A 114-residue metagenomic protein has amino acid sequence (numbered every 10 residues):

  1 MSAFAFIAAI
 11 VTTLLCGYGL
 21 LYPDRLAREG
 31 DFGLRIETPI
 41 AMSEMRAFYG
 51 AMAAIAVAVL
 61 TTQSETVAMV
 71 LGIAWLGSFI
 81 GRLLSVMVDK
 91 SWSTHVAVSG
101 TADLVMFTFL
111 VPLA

Functional and structural regions predicted by a protein language model:
M1-F6, A58-M69, M106-A114: Helix-coil boundary and interhelical linker segments in multi-pass alpha-helical membrane proteins
S2-L21: N-terminal signal-anchor transmembrane alpha helix
Y22-A41: Cytosolic, membrane-interface loops and tails of multi-pass inner-membrane proteins
P39-S43, V98-A114: Small-residue-rich segments of transmembrane alpha-helices in multi-pass membrane proteins, especially helix faces
P39-T61, I73: Core segments of alpha-helical transmembrane spans in multipass integral membrane proteins
E65, I80-V96, A114: Membrane-helix boundary connector in multi-pass membrane proteins
M69-R82, M106: Hydrophobic alpha-helical membrane segments
